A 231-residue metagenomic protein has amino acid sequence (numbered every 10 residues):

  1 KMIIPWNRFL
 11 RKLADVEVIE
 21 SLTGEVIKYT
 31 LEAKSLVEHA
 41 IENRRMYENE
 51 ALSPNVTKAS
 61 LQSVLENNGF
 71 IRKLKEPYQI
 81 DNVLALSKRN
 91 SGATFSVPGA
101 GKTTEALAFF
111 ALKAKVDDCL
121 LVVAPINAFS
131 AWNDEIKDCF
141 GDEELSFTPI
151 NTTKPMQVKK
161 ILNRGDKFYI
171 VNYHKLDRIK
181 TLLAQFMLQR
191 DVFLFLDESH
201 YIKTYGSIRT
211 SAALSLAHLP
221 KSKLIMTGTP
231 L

Functional and structural regions predicted by a protein language model:
K1-N55, V116-D118: Charged, low-complexity intrinsically disordered regions
W6-V18, L52-L84, K88-S91, S96 (+2 more regions): SF2 helicase/translocase NTPase motor core, specifically the RecA-like lobe 1 inter-motif segment between Walker
K223-I225: Alpha-helical sensor/transducer elements of the RecA-like P-loop NTPase core
T227-T229: Conserved phosphate-coupling serine/threonine residues in phosphotransfer and NTP-handling enzymes
